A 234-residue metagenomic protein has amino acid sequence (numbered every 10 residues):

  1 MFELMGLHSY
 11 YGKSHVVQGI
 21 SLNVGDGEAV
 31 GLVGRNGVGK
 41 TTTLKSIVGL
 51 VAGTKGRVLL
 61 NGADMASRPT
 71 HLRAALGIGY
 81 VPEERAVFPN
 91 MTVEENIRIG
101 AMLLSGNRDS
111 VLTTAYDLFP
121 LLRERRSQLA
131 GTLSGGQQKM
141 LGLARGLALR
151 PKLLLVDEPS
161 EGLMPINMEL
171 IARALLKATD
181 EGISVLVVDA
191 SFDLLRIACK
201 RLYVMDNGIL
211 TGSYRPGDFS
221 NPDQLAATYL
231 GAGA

Functional and structural regions predicted by a protein language model:
V33-R35: The feature captures the beta-strand-to-loop junction immediately N-terminal to the Walker
V48: Helix-to-loop junction immediately C-terminal to a conserved catalytic motif
D64-E84, R108, L112, E124-S127 (+1 more regions): ABC ATPase NBD coupling module
E84, D117, R201-N207, G217-A234: C-terminal boundary and immediately downstream tail of ABC-type ATPase nucleotide-binding domains
G146-L147: ABC ATPase C-loop
L154-D157: Catalytic Walker B motif of ABC-type/P-loop ATPase nucleotide-binding domains
D189-A190: H-loop/switch region of ABC-family ATPase nucleotide-binding domains
